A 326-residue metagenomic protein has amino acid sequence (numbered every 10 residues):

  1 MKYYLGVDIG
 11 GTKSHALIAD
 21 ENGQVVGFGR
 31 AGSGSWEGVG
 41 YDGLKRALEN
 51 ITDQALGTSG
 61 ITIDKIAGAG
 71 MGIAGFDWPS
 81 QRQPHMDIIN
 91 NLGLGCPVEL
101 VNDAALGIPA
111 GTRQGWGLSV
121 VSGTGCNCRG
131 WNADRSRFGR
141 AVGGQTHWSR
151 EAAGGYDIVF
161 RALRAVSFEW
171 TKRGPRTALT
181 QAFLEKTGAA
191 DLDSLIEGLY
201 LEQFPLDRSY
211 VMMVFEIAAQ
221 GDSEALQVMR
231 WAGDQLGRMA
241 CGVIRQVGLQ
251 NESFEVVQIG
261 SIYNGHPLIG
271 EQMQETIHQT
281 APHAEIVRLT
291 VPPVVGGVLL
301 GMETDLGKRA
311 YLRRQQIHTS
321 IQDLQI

Functional and structural regions predicted by a protein language model:
M1-D64, I88-N91, T112-W116, R164-I326: ATP-binding/phosphotransfer module of carbohydrate and carboxylate kinases, centering on a glycine-rich
G10-T12, A67, S122-T124: Short, basic and Ser/Thr-rich N-terminal targeting/leader segments
L17, G70-G72, E99, S119: Short, conserved beta-strand segments within well-ordered enzyme catalytic domains that often line or immediately flank
V25, G38, I73, Q83 (+4 more regions): A broad, structure-centric signal for solvent-exposed, well-ordered loop/edge residues that line or flank functional
G43, A47-E49, G72-F76, S80: Alpha-helical substrate-recognition element adjacent to the catalytic core
G68, P97-E99, E255: Proline-centered loop/turn at the N-terminus of a beta-strand
G70-F76, S122-T124, F254-G265: Glycine-rich beta-strand-to-loop/alpha-helix junction loops that act as flexible
D77-Q181, H318, Q322-I326: Phosphate-binding/catalytic loop of phosphoryl-transfer enzymes
